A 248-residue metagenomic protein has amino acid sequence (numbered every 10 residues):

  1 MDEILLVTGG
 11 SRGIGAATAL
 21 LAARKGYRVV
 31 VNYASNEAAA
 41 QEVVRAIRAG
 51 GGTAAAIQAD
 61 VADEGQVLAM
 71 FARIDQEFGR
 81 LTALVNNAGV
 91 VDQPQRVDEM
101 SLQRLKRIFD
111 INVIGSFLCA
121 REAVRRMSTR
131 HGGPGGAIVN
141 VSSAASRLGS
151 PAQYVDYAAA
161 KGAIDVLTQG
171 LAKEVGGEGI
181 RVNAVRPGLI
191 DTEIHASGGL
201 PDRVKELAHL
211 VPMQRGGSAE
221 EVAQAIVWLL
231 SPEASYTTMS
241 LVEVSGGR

Functional and structural regions predicted by a protein language model:
S11-R12: Conserved glycine-rich cofactor-binding loop
A69-Q76, Q95-E99, Q103-D110, E206: Active-site Tyr-X3-Lys motif and surrounding loop/helix of classical short-chain dehydrogenase/reductase
T82, D98-F117, V139, I164 (+1 more regions): Catalytic Tyr-X3-Lys loop
V90, G133, V139-A163, T168-G177: Catalytic loop of short-chain dehydrogenase/reductase
A120-R121, Q169: A short, exposed helix-loop element centered on a Lys and neighboring polar residues
R125, K173-E174, S235: Alpha-helical segment proximal to the catalytic Tyr-Lys
G176, R181, T237-M239: Short, small/polar-rich loop/turn modules that mediate ligand/substrate recognition or access, typified
R215-V244: C-terminal substrate-recognition "lid" of short-chain dehydrogenase/reductases
